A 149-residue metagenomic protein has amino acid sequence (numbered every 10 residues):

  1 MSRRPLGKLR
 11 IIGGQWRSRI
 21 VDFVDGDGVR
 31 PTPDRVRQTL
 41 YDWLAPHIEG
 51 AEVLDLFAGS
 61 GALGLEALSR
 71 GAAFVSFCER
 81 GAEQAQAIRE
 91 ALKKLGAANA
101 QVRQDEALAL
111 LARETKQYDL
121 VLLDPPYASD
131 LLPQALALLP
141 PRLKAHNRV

Functional and structural regions predicted by a protein language model:
M1-V149: Class I S-adenosyl-L-methionine-dependent methyltransferase catalytic core
